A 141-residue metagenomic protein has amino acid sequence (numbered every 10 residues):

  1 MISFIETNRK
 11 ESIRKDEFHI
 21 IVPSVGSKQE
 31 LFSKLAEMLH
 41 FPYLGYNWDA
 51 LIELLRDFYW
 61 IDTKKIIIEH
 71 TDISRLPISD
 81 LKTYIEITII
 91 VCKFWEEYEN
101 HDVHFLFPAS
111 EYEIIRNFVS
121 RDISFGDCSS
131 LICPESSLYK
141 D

Functional and structural regions predicted by a protein language model:
M1-P42, F58-D141: N-terminal intrinsically disordered, low-complexity segments enriched in P/E/S/T
G45-Y46: Conserved phosphate/anionic-ligand binding catalytic regions in large, soluble enzymes, centered on
